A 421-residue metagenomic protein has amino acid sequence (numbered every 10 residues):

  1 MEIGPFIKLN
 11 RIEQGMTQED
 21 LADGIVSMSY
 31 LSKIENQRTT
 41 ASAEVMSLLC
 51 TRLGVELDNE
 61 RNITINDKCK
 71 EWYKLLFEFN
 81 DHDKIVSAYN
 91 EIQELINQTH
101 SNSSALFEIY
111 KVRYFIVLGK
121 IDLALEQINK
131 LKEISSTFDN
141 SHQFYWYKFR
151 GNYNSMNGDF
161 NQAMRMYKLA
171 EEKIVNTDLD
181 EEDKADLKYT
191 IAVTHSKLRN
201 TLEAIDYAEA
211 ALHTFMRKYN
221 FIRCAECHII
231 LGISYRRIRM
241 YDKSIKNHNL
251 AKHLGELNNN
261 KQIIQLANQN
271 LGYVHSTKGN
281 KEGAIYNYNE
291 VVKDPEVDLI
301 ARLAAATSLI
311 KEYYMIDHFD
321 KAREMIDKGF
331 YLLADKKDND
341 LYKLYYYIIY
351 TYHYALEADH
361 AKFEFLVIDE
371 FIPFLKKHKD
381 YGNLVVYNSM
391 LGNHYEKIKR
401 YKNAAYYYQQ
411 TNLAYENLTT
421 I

Functional and structural regions predicted by a protein language model:
Q14, F79, L118, R150 (+10 more regions): Structural motif corresponding to the intra-repeat A-B loop/turn of tetratricopeptide repeats
Q14-K33: Short alpha-helical DNA-recognition segment
S42-N59: DNA major-groove recognition helix of helix-turn-helix/homeodomain DNA-binding modules
I65, T99-A105, F138-Y147, L179-D186 (+6 more regions): Alpha-solenoid helical repeat architecture
E71, K111, R150, I191 (+7 more regions): Structural register within alpha-helical repeat arrays
L75-L76, F115, Y147, N154 (+10 more regions): Residue at a conserved register position within TPR or TPR-like alpha-solenoid repeats
I85, A124, A163, A204 (+5 more regions): Single-residue signature of alpha-solenoid repeat helices
Y89-I96, N129-S136, K168-N176, E209-N220 (+6 more regions): Amphipathic alpha-helical segments of tetratricopeptide repeats
